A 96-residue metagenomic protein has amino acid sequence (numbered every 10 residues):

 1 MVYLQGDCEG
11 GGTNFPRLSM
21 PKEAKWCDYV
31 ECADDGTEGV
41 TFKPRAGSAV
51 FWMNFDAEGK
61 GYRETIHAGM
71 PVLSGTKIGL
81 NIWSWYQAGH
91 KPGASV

Functional and structural regions predicted by a protein language model:
M1-V96: Catalytic core of non-heme Fe(II) oxygenases with the double-stranded beta-helix
